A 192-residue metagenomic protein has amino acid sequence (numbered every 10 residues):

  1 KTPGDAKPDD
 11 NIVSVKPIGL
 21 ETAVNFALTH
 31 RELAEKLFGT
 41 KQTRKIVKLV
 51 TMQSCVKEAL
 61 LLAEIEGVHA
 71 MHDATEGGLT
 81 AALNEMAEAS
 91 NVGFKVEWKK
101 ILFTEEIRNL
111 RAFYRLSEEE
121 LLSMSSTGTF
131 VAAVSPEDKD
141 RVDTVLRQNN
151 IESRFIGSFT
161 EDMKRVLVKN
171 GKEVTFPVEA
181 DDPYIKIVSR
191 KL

Functional and structural regions predicted by a protein language model:
K1-K48: Phosphate/diphosphate-binding glycine-rich loops and adjacent basic-rich segments that engage nucleotide
V47-S125: Active-site-proximal betaalpha loop/short-helix elements that scaffold phosphoryl/nucleotidyl transfer chemistry
E58, R141-L146: Hydrophobic side chains in well-ordered alpha-helices
E88, L122-S126, D138, R147-N149 (+1 more regions): A structural signal for short secondary-structure junctions
S126-A133: A short beta-alpha structural unit
A133-D140: Helix N-cap motif at beta-to-alpha junctions
Q148-L192: Acidic, Ser/Thr/Pro-rich beta/coil linker or hinge segments at domain junctions
